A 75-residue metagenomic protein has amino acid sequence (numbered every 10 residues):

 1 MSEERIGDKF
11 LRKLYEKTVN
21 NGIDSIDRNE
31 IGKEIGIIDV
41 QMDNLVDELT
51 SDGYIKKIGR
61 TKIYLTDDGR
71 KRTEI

Functional and structural regions predicted by a protein language model:
M1-N20: Short alpha-helical segments that sit at the start of domains
S2, G36-E48: Short amphipathic alpha-helical interaction segments
N20-E34: Short acidic, hydrophobic short linear motifs in intrinsically disordered regions
T50-R60: A short, conserved structural fragment
T61-D67: Minor-groove-contacting beta-hairpin "wing" of winged helix-turn-helix DNA-binding domains
R70-I75: Short, amphipathic alpha-helical interaction segments positioned at domain boundaries
